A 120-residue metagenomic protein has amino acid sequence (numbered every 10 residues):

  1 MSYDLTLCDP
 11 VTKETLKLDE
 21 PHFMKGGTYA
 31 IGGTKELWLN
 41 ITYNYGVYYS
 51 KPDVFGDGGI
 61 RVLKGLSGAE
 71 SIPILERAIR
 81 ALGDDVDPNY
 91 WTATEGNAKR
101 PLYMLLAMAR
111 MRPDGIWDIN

Functional and structural regions predicted by a protein language model:
M1-N120: Acidic (Asp/Glu-rich) sequence patches and key acidic residues that form negatively charged surfaces used
